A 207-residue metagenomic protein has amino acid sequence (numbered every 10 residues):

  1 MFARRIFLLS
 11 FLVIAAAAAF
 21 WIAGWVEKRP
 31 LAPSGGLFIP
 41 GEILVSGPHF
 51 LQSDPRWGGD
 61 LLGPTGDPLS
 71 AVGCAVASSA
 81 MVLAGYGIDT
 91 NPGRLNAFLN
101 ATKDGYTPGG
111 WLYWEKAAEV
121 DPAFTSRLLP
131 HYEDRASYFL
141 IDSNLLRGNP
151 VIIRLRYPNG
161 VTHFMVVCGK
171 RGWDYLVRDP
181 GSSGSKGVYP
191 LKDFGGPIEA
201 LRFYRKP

Functional and structural regions predicted by a protein language model:
F2-Y106: Active-site-adjacent structural segments surrounding the nucleophilic cysteine of cysteine proteases and isopeptidases
A23-G24, A80-P207: Conserved active-site-adjacent core of cysteine acyl-enzyme catalytic domains
